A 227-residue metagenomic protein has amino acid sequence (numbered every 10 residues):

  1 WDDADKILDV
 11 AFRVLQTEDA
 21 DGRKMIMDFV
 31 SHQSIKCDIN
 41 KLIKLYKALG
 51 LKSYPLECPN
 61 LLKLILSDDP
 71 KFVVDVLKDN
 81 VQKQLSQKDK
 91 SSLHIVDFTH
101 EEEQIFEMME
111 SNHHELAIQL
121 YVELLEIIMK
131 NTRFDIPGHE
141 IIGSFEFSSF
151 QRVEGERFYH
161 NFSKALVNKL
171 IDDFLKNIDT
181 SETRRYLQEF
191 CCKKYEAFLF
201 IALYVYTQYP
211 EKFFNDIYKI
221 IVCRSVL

Functional and structural regions predicted by a protein language model:
W1-L227: Non-catalytic all-alpha helical scaffold/repeat segments
